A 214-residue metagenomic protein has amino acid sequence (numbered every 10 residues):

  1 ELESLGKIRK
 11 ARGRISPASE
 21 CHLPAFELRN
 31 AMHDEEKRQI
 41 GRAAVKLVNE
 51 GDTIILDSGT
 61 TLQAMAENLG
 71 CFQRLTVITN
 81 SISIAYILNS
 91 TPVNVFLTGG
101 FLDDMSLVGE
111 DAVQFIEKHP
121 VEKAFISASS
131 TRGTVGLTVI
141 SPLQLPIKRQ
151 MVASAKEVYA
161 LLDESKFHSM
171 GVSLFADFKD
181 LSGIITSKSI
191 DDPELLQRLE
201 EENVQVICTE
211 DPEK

Functional and structural regions predicted by a protein language model:
E1-S58, A66-F72, L88-V93: HTH-adjacent hinge/linker in prokaryotic transcriptional regulators
E3, S83-K214: Conserved phosphate- and dinucleotide-binding cores of soluble alpha/beta proteins, encompassing both enzyme active
L28-E35, Q39, T60, F72 (+6 more regions): Residues at secondary-structure transition points
G59-L75, G171-I185: Long, low-complexity, intrinsically disordered polar/charged segments
